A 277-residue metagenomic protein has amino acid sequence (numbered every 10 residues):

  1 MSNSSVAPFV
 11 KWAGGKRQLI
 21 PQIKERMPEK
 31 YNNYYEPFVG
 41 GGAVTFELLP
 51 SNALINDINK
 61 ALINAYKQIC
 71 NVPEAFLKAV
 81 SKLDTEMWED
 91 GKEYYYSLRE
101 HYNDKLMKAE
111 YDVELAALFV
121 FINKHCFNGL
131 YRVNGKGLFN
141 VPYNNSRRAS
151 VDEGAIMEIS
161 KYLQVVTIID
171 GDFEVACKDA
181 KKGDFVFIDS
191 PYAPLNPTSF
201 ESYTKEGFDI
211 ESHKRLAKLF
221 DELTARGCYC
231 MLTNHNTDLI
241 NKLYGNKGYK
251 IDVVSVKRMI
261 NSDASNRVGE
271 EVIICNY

Functional and structural regions predicted by a protein language model:
M1-F38, A43-V44, L48, A264: S-adenosyl-L-methionine
S2-Q18, E25-R26, C70-F187, P191-E201 (+2 more regions): SAM-dependent nucleic-acid methyltransferase catalytic core
E29-M87: Conserved S-adenosyl-L-methionine
K30-Y34, S51-N52, L163-T167, T224-C230: Short active-site oxyanion
P37-F38, N56-D57, I169-G171, I188 (+1 more regions): Short His-Asn-centered micro-motif
F38-A43, A155, H235-D238: Short, polar loop motifs at secondary-structure junctions
A53-D57, I188, Y249-S255: Short hydrophobic/aromatic-enriched beta-strand-loop microsegments
K205, D209-Y277: Long, positively charged, glycine-interspersed low-complexity recognition regions
